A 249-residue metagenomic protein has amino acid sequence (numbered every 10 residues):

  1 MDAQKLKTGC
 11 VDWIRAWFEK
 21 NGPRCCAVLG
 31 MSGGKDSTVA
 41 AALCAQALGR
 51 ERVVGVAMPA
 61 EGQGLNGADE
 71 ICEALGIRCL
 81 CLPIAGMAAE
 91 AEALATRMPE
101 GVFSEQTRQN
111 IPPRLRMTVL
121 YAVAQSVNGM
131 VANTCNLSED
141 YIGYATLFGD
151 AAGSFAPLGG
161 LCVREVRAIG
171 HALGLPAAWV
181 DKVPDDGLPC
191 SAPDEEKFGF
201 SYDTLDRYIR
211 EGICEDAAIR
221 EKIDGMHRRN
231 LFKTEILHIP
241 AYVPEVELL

Functional and structural regions predicted by a protein language model:
D2-L29, L43-Q46, E51-V54, M58-E61 (+3 more regions): ATP/NTP-dependent adenylation/nucleotidyl-transfer catalytic domains that generate, transfer, or process NMP-activated
G34: Conserved G/P- and acidic residue-centered "switch" motifs that form tight phosphate/ATP-binding loops in soluble
T38-A42: Motif I (Walker A/P-loop) of helicase-class P-loop NTPases
R114: Catalytic-core regions of hydrolytic enzymes
